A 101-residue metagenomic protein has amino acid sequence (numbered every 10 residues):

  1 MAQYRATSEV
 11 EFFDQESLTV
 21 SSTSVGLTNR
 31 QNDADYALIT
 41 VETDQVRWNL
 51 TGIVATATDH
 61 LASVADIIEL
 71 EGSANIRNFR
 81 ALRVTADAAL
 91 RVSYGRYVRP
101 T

Functional and structural regions predicted by a protein language model:
M1-L18, G95-T101: Short, intrinsically disordered N-terminal pre-domain segments
F12-D33, T56, A86: Surface-exposed ligand/attachment interfaces on beta-rich extracellular proteins
S17-S21, R47, A89-S93: Ser/Thr- (and often Asn-) enriched beta-sheet segments in non-cytosolic proteins
G26-R30, A34-E42, N49-L50: Short, contiguous, helix-prone interaction/anchoring segments in small proteins
D35-A37, G72-A89: Noncatalytic modules at the cell exterior or secretory-pathway interfaces, chiefly beta-strand-rich lectin/adhesion
T40-T58, V92-S93: Short, surface-exposed beta-strand/strand-loop-strand elements in extracellular ectodomains
G52-V54, T85, R96-V98: Solvent-exposed strand-loop boundary residues in beta-sheet-rich modules
A62-I76: Beta-sandwich interaction modules
